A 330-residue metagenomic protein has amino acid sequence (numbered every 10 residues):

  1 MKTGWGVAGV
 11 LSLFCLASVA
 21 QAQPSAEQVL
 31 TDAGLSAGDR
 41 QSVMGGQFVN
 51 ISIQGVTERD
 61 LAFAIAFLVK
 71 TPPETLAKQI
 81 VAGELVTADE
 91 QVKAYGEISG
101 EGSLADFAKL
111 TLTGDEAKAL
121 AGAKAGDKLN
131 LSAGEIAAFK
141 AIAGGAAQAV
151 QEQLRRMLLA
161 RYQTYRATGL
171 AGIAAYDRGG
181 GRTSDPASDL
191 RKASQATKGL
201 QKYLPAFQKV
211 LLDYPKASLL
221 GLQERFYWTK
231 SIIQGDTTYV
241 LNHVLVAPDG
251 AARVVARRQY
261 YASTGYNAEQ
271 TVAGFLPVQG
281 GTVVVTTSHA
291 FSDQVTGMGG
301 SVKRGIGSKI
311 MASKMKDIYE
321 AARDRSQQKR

Functional and structural regions predicted by a protein language model:
M1-G9: Bacterial N-terminal signal peptides that target proteins for export
K2-T3, A17, Q328-R330: An exposure/low-complexity boundary signal
A8-A17: Bacterial N-terminal signal peptides
A22-T75, V81-R330: Terminal "cap-and-tail" regions of soluble proteins that handle hydrophobic small molecules
